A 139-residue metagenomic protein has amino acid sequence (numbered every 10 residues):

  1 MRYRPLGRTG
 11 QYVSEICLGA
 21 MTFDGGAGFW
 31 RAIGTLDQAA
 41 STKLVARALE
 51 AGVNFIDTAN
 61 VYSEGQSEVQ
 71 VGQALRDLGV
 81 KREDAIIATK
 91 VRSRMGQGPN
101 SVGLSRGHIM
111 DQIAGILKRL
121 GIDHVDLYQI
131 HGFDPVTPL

Functional and structural regions predicted by a protein language model:
M1-A85: N-terminal binding-site loop/beta-alpha segment at the start of enzyme catalytic domains that lines or forms
R8-G10, T89, G96, P135: A periodicity- and composition-biased signal for non-globular, repetitive helical segments
M21-F23, V61, K90-R94, I130-F133: Active-site beta-loop-alpha junctions enriched in small/polar residues
A27-G28, G96-L139: Glycine/proline-rich, positively charged, aromatic-decorated active-site loop/lid region on the catalytic face
G52, R94-M95: A short small-residue
F55-N60, A88-T89, H124-Q129: Short beta-strand segments at enzyme active-site cores
Q70-A74, I86, K90, H108-G115: Generic beta-strand or strand-like secondary-structure segments
